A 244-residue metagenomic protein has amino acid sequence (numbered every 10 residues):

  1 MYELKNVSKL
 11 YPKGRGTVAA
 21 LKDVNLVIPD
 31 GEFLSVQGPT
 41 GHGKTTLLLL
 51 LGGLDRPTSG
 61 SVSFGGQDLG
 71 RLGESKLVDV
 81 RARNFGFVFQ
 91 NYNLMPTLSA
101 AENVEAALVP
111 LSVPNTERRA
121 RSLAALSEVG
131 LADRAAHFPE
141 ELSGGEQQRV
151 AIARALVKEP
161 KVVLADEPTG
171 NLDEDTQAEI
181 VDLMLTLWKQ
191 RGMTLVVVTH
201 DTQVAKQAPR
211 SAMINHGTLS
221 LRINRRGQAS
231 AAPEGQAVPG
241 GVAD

Functional and structural regions predicted by a protein language model:
Y2-H216: ABC family nucleotide-binding domain
T218-D244: Conserved beta-strand-loop-alpha-helix hinge in the C-terminal portion of ABC ATPase nucleotide-binding domains
